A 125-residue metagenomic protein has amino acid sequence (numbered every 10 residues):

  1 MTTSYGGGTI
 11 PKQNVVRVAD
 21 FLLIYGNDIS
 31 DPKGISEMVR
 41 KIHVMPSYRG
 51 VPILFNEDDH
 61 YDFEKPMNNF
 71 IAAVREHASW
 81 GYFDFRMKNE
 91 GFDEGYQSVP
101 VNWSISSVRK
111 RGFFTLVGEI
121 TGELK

Functional and structural regions predicted by a protein language model:
M1-S107: Extracellular glycoside hydrolase catalytic/binding regions
Y96-K125: Extended, alpha-helix-rich binding/interface surfaces that flank or overlap catalytic cores and mediate recognition
